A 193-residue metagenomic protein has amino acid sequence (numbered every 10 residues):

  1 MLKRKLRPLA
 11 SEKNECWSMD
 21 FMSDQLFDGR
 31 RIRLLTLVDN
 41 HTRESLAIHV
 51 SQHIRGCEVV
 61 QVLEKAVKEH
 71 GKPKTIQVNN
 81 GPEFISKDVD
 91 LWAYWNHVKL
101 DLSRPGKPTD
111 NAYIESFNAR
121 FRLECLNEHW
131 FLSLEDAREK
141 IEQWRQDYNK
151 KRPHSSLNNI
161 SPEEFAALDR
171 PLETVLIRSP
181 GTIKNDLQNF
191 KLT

Functional and structural regions predicted by a protein language model:
M1-V38, E44, E58-Q61, E69 (+2 more regions): Mobile-element integrase/transposase regions, centering on the N-terminal DNA-binding/Zn-coordinating module
R4, N96, R120-T193: C-terminal domain-tail junction helix/linker
D20, D39, L63, N79 (+4 more regions): Acidic active-site catalytic centers that drive phospho-/nucleotidyl reactions and related ester hydrolyses
D39-N40, V50-R55: A short acidic/small-residue loop/turn micro-motif
E44-I48, D101-S103: Short small-residue beta-strand/loop micro-motif enriched in glycine and branched aliphatics
H49, T75-N79: Short catalytic-loop micro-motif centered on adjacent basic/acidic residues
V78-N80, S86-L91, L100-L123, S133-E142 (+1 more regions): RNase H-like two-metal-ion nuclease catalytic core shared by retroviral integrases and related mobile-element nucleases
